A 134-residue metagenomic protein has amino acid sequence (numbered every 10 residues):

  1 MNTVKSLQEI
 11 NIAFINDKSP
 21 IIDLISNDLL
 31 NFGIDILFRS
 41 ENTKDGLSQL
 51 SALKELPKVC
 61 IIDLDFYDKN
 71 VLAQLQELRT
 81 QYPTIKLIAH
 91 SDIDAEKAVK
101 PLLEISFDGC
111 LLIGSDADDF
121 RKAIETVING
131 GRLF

Functional and structural regions predicted by a protein language model:
Q8-P20, I25-L29, C60: Conserved acidic segment of CheY-like receiver
I22, T43-G46, K58-L78, A95: Conserved phosphotransfer microenvironments
I34-K44, Q49: Short hydrophobic/Thr-rich beta-strand motif most characteristic of the beta2 strand and flanking loop of CheY-like
C60, L87, C110-L111: Two-component signal transduction core modules
L102-D108: As written
D108-L111, T126, G131: Conserved phosphoryl-transfer motifs of two-component systems
S115-I124, I128: C-terminal output helix
